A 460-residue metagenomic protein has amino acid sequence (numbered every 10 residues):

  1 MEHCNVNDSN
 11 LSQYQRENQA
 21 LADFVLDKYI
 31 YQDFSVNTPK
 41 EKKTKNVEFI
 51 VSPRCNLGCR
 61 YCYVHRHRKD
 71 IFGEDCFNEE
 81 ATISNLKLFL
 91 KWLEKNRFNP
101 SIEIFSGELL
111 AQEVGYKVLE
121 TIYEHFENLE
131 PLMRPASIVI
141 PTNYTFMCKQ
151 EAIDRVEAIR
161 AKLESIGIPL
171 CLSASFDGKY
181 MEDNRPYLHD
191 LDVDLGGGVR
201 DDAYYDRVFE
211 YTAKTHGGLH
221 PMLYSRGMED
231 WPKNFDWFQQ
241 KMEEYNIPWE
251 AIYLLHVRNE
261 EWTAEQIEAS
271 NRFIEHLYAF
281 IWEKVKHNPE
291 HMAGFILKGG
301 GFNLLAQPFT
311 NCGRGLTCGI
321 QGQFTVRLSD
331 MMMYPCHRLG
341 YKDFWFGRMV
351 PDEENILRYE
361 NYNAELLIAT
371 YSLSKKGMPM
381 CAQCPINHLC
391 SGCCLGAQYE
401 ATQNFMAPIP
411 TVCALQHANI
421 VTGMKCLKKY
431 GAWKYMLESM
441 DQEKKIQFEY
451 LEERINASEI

Functional and structural regions predicted by a protein language model:
M1-E48, R66, K95-R97: N-terminal [4Fe-4S]-dependent radical SAM core
P39-S84: Canonical Radical SAM [4Fe-4S] cluster-binding loop centered on the CxxxCxxC motif and its immediate flanking residues
R54-R66, P335-R338, G377-A397: Local cysteine-cluster metal-coordination motifs and their immediate loop/turn environment, predominantly Fe-S cluster
V64-F77, H388-C426: Iron-sulfur (Fe-S) cluster-binding segments and ferredoxin-like electron-carrier domains, especially [2Fe-2S]
I83-F105, Q112-V257: Radical SAM/AdoMet-radical enzyme domain recognition
L86-S106, P408-E453: Short Fe-S-cluster ligation motifs
R272-Q307, R338-H388: C-terminal accessory region of radical SAM enzymes
T317-G322: Short, small/polar residue-rich loop motifs at catalytic or cofactor-binding pockets
